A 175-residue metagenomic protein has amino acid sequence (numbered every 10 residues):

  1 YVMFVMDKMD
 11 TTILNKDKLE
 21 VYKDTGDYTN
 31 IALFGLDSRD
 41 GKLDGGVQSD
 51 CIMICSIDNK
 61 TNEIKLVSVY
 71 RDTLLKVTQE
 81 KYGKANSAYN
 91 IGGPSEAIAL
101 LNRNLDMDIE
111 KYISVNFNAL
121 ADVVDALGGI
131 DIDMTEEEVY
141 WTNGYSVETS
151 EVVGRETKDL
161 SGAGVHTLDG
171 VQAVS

Functional and structural regions predicted by a protein language model:
Y1-S175: Non-catalytic, solvent-exposed segments at the cell envelope interface
